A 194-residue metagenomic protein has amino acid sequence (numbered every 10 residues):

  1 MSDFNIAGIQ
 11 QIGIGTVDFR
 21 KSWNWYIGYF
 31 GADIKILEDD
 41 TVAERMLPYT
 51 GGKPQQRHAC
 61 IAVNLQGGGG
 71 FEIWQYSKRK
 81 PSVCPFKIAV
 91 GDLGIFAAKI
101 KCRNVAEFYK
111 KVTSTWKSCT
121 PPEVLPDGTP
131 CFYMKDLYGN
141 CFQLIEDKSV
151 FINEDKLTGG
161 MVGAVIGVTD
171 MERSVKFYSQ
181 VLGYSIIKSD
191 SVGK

Functional and structural regions predicted by a protein language model:
M1-N5, Q11-I14, K35-T41, G52-P54 (+5 more regions): Vicinal oxygen chelate
K21-S22, L37, I61-V63: Active-site-proximal cofactor/substrate-binding loop regions of enzyme domains
S22-I27, V112, G139, S174-S179: Conserved active-site tyrosine of GNAT-family acetyltransferases
V42-L47, K80-P85, S149-I152: A short, acidic/glycine-rich surface segment
G51-K53, C60, F71, P81-F86 (+2 more regions): Post-signal peptide N-terminal segment of secreted/secretory-pathway proteins
H58-C60, E172, K176-K188, K194: Long compositionally biased, domain-poor regions of proteins
